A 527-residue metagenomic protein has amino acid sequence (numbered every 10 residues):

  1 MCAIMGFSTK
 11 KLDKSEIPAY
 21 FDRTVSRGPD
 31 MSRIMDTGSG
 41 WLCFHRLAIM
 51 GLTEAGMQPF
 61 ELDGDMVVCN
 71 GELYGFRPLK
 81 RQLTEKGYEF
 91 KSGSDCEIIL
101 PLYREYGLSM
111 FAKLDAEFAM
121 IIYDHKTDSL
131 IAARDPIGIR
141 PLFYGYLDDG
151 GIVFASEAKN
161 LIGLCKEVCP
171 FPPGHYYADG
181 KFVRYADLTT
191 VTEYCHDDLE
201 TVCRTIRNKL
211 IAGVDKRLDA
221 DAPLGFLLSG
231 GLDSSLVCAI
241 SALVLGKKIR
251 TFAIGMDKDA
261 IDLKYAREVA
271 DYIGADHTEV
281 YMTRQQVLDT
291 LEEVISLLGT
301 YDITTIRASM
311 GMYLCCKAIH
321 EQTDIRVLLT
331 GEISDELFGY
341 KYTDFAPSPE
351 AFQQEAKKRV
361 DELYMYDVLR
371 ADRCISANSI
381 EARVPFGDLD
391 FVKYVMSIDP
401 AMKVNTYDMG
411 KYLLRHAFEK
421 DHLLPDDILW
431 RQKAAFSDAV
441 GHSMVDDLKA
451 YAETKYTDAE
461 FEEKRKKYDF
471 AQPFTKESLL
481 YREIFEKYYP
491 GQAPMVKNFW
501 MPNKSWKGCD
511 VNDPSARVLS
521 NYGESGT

Functional and structural regions predicted by a protein language model:
M1-T300, Q322, R326: Cysteine-centered catalytic environments shared across enzyme families
G6, L100, R104, L314-H320 (+6 more regions): Short, amphipathic alpha-helical segments that act as regulatory/interfacial helices in nucleotide-processing proteins
D13, S92-D95, L114, L199-I206 (+9 more regions): Hydrophobic (often cysteine-bearing) scaffold residues that line and stabilize catalytic clefts of nucleotide/cofactor
M31, F90-D95, N405, H422-A435 (+1 more regions): Short, surface-exposed acidic
I98, K209, G213, V269 (+4 more regions): Amphipathic alpha-helical segments that form well-ordered structural scaffolds and often line/cohere around active
E157-N160, E200-T201, T205, K209 (+2 more regions): Peripheral terminal appendages
K258-C316, Q322, G339-Q353, R373 (+2 more regions): ATP-dependent adenylate-handling ligase core
I325-T330, S334-F352, E362-P473: Mid-to-C-terminal catalytic subdomains of enzymes that bind/position adenosyl phosphate moieties or nucleic-acid
